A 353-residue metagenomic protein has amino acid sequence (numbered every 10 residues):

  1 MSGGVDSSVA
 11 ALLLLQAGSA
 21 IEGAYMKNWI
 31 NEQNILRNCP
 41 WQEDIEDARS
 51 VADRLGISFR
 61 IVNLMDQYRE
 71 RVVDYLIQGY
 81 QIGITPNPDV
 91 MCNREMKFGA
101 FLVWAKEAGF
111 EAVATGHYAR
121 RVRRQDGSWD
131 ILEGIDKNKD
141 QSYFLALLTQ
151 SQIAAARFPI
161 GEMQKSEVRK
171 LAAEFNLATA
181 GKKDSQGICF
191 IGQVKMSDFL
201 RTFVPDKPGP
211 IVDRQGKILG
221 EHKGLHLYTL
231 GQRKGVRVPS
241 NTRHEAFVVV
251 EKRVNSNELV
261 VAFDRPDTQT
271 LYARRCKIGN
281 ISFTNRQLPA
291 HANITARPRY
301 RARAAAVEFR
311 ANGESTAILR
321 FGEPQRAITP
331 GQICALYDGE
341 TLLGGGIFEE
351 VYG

Functional and structural regions predicted by a protein language model:
M1-A146, R157, A173, V249: ATP-dependent adenylation/nucleotidyltransferase module used to activate substrates
V5, N31, A114-G353: AMP-forming adenylation/ATP pyrophosphatase catalytic core
